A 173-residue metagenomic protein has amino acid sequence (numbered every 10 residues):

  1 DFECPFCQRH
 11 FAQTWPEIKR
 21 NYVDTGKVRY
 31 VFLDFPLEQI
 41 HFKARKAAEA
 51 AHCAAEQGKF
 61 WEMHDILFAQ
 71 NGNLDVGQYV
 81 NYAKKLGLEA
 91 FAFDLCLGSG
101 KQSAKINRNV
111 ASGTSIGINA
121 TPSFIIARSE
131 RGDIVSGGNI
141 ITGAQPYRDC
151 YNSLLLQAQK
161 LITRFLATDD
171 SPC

Functional and structural regions predicted by a protein language model:
F2-K84, E89, L156, R164-C173: Structural alpha/beta surface segment adjacent to cysteine/selenocysteine redox centers across thiol/disulfide enzymes
F11-W15, R20, N81-C173: C-terminal cap of thioredoxin/glutaredoxin-like
